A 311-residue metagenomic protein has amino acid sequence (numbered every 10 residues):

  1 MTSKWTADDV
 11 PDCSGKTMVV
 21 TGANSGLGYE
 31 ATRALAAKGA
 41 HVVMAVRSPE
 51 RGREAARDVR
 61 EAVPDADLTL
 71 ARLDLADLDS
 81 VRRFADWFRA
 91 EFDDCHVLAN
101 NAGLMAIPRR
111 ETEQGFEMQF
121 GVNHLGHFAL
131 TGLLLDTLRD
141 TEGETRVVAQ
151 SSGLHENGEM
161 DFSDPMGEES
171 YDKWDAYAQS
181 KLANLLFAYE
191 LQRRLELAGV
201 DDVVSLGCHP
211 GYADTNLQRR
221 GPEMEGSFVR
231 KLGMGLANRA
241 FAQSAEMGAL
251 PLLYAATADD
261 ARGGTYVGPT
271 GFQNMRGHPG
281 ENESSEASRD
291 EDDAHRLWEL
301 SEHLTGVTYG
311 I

Functional and structural regions predicted by a protein language model:
M1-G226, H303-I311: Rossmann-fold NAD(P)H-dependent dehydrogenase/reductase core
M44, L73, A240, E286-R289: Pocket-edge positions in alpha/beta enzyme catalytic cores
L70, A102, F116, P165 (+3 more regions): Residue-level signal for alpha-helical context at structural boundaries
S163-Y171, G226-M234, R276-S285: Short glycine/proline- and charge-enriched loop/turn segments that cap or connect secondary-structure elements
S180, L232-N282, R289-H295, E299: C-terminal helical subdomain
